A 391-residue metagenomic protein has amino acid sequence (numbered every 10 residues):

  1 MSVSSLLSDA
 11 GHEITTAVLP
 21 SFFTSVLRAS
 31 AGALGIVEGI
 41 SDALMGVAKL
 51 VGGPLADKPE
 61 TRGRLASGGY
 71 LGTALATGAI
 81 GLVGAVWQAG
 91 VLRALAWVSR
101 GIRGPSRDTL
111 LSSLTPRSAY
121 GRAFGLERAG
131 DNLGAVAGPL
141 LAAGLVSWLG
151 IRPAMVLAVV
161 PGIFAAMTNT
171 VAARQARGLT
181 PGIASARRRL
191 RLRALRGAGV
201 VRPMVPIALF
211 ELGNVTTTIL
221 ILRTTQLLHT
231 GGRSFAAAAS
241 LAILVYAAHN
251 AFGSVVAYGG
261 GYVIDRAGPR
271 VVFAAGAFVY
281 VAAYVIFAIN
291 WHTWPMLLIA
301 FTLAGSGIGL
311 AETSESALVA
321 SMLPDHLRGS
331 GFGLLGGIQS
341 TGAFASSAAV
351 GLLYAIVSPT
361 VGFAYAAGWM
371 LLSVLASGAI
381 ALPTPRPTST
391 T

Functional and structural regions predicted by a protein language model:
M1-D42, V201-R233, A238, A242: Helix-loop boundary and gating motifs at the non-cytosolic
D42-L50, A135-V136, N250-Y258, A343-F344: Residue-level signature of mid-helix packing/kink "hotspots" within the transmembrane helices of 12-pass Major
A48-T61, V146, V255-G268, Y354: Helix-to-loop junctions at the C-terminal end of transmembrane segments in multipass secondary transporters
K58-Y70, D265-A277: Cytoplasmic membrane-interface "Motif A"-like loop-to-helix N-cap segments of 12-TM Major Facilitator Superfamily
L71-G84, F278-H292: C-terminal ends and interior cores of transmembrane alpha-helices in multi-pass membrane transporters/permeases
I102-T115, L310-L323: Intracellular juxtamembrane helix-capping segments at the cytosolic ends of symmetry-related transmembrane helices
V159-G182, S373-A381: C-terminal membrane-cytosol helix-exit motif in multi-pass small-molecule transporters
Q175-P206: Juxtamembrane intracellular "pre-TM" segments in multi-pass secondary transporters
